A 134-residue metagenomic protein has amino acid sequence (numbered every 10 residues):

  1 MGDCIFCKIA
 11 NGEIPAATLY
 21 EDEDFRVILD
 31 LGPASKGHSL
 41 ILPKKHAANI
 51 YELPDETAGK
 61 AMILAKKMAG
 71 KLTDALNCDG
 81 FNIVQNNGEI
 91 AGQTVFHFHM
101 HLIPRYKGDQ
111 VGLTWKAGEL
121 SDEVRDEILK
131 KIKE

Functional and structural regions predicted by a protein language model:
M1-E134: HIT superfamily nucleotide-processing domains
